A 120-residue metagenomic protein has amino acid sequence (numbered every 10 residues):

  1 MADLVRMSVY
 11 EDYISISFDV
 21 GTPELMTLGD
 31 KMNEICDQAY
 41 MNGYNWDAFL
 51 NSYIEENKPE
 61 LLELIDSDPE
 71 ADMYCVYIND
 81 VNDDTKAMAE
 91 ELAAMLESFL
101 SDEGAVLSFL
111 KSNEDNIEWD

Functional and structural regions predicted by a protein language model:
M1-A87, M95-D120: Structured alpha/beta or helical-core interaction and ligand-binding surfaces enriched in interleaved
